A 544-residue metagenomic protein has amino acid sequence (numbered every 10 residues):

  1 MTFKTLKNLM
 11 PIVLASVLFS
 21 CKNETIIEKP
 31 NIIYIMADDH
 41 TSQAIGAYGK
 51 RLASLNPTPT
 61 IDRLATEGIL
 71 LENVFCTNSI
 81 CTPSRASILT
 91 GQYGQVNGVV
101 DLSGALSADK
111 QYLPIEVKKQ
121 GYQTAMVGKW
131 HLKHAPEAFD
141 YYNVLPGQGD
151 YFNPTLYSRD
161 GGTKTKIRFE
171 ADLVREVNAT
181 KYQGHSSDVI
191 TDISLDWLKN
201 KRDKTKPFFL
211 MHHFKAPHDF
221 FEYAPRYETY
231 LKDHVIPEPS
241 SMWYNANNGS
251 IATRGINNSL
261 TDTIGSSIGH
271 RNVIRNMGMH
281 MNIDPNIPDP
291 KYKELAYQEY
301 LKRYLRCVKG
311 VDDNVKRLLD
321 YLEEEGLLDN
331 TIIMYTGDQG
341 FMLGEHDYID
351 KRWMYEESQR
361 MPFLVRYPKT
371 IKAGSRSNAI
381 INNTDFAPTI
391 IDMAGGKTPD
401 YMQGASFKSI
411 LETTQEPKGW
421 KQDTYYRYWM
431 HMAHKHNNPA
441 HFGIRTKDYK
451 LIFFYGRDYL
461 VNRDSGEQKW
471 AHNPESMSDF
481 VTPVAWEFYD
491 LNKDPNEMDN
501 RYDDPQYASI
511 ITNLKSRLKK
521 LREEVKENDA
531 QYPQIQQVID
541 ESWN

Functional and structural regions predicted by a protein language model:
T2, L6-L9, V13-L14, C21-W486 (+4 more regions): Formylglycine-dependent sulfatase
N492: Residues forming the ATP-binding cleft of Hanks-type serine/threonine protein kinase domains
